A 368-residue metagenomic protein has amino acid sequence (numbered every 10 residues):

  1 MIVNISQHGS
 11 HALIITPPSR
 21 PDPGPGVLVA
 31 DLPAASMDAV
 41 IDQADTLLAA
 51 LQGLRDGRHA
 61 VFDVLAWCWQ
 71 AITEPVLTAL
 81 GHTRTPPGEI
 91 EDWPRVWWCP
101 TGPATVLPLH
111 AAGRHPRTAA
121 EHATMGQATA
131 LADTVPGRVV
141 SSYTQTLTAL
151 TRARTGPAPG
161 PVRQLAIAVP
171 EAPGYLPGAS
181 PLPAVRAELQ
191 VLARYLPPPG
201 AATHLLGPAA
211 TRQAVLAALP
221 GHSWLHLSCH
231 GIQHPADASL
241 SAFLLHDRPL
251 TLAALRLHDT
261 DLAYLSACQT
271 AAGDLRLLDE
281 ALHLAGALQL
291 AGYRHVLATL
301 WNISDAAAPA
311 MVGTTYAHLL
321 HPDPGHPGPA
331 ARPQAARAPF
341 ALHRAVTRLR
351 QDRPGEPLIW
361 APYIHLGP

Functional and structural regions predicted by a protein language model:
M1-L51, V61-P368: Catalytic cores of enzymes
G53-D56: Long, non-coiled-coil amphipathic alpha-helical linker/lever segments that couple catalytic cores to other domains
